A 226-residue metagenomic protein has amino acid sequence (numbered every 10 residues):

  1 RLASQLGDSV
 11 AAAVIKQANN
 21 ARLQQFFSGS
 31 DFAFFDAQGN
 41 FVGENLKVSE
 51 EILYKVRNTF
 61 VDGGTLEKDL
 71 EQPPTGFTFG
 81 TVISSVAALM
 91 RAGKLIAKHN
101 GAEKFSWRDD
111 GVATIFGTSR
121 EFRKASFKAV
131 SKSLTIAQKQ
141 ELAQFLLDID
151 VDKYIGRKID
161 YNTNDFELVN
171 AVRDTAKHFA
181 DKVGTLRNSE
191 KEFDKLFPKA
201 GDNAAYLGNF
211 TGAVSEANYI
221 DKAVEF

Functional and structural regions predicted by a protein language model:
R1-F226: Extended alpha-helical interface modules used as scaffolds for assembling large macromolecular complexes
